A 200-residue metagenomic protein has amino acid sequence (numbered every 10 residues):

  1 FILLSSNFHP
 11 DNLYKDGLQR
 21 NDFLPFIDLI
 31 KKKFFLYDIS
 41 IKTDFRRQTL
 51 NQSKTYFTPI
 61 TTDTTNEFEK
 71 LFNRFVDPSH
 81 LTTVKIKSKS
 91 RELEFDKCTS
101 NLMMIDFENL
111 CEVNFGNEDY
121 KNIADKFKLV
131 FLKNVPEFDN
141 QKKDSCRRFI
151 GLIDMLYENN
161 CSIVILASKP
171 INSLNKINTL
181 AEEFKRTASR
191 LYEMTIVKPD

Functional and structural regions predicted by a protein language model:
F1, L29, M155-E158: Conserved catalytic network of the ASCE P-loop NTPase/AAA+ motor domain
I2, F8-N12, Q19-R20, K42-R46 (+3 more regions): Conserved nucleotide-binding/hydrolysis micro-motifs of P-loop NTPases
L3, F35-Y37, V164: Hydrophobic/aromatic beta-strand patches that form the interior of the parallel beta-sheet core in alpha/beta enzyme
D11-D28, N175-E182: Short regulatory helix/loop adjacent to the ATP-binding pocket of P-loop NTPases
L18-K70, R186-D200: Conserved P-loop NTPase catalytic core
T49-C98: Extended, compositionally biased accessory segments flanking or bridging domains
P78-D154: Conserved helicase/translocase motor-coupling segment
K128-D200: Terminal-proximal interaction/regulatory segments of ATP-powered molecular machines
